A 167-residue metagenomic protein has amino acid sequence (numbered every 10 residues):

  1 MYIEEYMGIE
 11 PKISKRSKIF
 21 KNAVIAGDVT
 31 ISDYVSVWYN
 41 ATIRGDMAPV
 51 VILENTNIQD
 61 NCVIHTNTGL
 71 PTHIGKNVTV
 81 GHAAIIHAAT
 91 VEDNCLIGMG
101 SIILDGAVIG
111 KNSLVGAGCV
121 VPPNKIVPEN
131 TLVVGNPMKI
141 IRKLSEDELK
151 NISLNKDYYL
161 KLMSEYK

Functional and structural regions predicted by a protein language model:
M1-K12, D46, E54, D60-N61 (+3 more regions): Glycine-rich hexapeptide-repeat left-handed beta-helix
G8, K12-T66: A positional/architectural concept
V50, P71-T72: Active-site cofactor/substrate anionic-group-binding motifs, chiefly glycine- and Lys/Arg-rich phosphate-binding loops
T66-T68, L144: Short beta->alpha connector loops at strand-helix junctions that form conserved, small/polar/Pro-enriched
